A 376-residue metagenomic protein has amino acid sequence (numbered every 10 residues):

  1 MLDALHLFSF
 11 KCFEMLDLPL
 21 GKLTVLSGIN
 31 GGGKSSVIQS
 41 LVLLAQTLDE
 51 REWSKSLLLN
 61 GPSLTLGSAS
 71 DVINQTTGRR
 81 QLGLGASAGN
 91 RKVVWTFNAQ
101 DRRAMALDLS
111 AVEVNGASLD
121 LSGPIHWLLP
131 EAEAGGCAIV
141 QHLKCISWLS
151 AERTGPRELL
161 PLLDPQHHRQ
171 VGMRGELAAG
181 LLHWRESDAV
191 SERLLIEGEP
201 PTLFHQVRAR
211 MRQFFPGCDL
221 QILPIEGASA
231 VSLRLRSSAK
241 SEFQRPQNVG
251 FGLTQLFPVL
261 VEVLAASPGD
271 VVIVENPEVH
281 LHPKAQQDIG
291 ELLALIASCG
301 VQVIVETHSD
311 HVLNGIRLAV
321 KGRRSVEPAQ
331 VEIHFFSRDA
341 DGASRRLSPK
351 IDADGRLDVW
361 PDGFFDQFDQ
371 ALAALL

Functional and structural regions predicted by a protein language model:
M1-D49, W53-L59: Pre-Walker A-like glycine/lysine-rich segment at the N-terminus of P-loop NTPase domains
F10-C12, V25, G32, R153-P156 (+2 more regions): Short, solvent-exposed loop/turn segments at secondary-structure junctions
M15-G21, L264-P268, L295-A297: Phosphate-binding P-loop
T47-L256, E262, S267, L347-L376: Phosphate-coordinating catalytic segments in nucleotide- and nucleic-acid-processing enzymes
T76, D288-L376: C-terminal lobe/lid and adjacent interdomain/linker elements of RecA-like ASCE P-loop ATPase modules
V274-P277: Walker B catalytic motif
